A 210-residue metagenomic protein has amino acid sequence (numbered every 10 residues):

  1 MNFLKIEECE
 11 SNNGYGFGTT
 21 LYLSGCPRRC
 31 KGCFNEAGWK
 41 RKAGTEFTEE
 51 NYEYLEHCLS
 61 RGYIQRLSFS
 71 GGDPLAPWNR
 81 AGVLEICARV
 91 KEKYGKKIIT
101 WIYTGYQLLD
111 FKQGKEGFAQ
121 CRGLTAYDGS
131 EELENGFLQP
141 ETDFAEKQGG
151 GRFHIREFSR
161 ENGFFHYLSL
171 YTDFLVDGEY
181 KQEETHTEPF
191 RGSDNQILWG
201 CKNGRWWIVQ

Functional and structural regions predicted by a protein language model:
M1-F3, F17, N35-G151: Conserved Radical SAM active-site core
N2-R29: N-terminal pre-triad scaffold of radical SAM enzymes
A76, E183-E184: Short glycine-rich, flexible loops that bind phosphorylated cofactors or substrates
Y167-L168: Structural alpha-helical scaffold elements that stabilize or flank donor/cofactor-binding regions in carbohydrate
D173: Receiver (REC) domain switch/active-site residues of two-component response regulators
E184-Q210: P-loop/Walker A phosphate-binding loop and immediately adjacent motor/lid segment at beta-alpha junctions
